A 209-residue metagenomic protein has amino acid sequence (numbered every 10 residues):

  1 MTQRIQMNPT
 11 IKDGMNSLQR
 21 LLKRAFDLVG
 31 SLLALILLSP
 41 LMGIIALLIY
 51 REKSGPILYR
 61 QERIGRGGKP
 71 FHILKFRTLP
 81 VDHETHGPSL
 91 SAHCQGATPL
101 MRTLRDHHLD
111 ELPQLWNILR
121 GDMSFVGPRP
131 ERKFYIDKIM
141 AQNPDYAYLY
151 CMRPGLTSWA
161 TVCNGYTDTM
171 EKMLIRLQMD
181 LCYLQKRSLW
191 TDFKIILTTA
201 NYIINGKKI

Functional and structural regions predicted by a protein language model:
T2, Y59-R102, T157-R176: Short, glycine-rich, amphipathic interfacial segments at transmembrane boundaries or analogous
Q6-L21, A92-G96, E131: Juxtamembrane loop-helix boundary motifs flanking transmembrane segments in multi-pass membrane proteins
T10-D82, N117, L189-W190, K194-I209: A hydrophobic, helix-centered structural microdomain
D13, L35, S91-A92, Y150: Residue-level "hotspot" positions that anchor or transmit function at local structural transition points
D13-G14, L18, A147-I209: C-terminal terminal-structure detector
I45, P88, V126-P128, F134 (+1 more regions): Short, hydrophobic secondary-structure boundary micro-motifs
A92-R153, I195-T199, I203: A short, structured surface patch at a secondary-structure boundary
